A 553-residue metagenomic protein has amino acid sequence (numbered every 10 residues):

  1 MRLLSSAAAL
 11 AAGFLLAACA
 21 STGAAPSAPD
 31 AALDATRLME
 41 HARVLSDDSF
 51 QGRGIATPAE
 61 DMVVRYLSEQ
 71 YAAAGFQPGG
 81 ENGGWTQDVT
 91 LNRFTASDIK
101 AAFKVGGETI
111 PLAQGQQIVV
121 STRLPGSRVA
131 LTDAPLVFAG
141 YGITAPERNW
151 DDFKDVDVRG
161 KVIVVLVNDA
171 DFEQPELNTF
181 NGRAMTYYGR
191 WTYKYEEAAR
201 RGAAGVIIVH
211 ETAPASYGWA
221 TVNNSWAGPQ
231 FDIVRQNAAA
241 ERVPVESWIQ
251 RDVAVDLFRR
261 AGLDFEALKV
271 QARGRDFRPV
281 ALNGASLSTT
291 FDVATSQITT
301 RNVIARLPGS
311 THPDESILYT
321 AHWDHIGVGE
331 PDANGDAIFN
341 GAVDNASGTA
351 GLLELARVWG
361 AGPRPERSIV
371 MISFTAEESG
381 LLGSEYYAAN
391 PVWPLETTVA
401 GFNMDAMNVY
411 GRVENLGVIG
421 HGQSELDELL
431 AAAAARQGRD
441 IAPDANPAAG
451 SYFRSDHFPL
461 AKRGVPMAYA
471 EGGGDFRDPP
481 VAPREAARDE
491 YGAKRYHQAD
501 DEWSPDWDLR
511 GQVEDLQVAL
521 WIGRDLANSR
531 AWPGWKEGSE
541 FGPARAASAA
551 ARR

Functional and structural regions predicted by a protein language model:
A17-A18: C-terminal motif of bacterial Sec signal peptides marking the signal peptidase cleavage site
P26-S27, D34, Q114-N237, R242-V243 (+5 more regions): Extracellular/luminal Protease-associated
A32-G79, K104, D157, K161-Y188 (+3 more regions): Catalytic-core environment of secreted peptidases
Q51-L177, A281-N283, F291-T295, T299-T300 (+1 more regions): Noncatalytic luminal/extracellular "stalk/propeptide" segments of secretory-pathway proteins
K104-G106, I110, Q114-D155, N237-G341 (+2 more regions): Soluble metallo-hydrolase cores and metallopeptidase-like ectodomains found primarily in the secretory/periplasmic
A113-Q117, R128-V129, K154, G160 (+5 more regions): Metal-dependent peptidase/peptidase-like ectodomains
R183, Y187-G189, P214, G327 (+2 more regions): Acidic/histidine-rich catalytic neighborhood of metal-dependent amide-processing enzymes
A350-L353, R357, A361, F476-R545: His/Asp/Glu-rich mid-to-C-terminal helical/loop segments that flank catalytic regions of hydrolases
